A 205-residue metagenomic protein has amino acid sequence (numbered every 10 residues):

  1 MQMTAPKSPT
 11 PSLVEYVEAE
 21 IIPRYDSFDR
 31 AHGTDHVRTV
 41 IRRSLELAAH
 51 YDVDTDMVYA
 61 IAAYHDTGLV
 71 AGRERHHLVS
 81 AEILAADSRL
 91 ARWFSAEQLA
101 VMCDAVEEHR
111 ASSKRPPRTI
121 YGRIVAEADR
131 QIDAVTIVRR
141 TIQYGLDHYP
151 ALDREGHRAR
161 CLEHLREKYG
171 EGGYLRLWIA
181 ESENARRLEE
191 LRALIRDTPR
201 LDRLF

Functional and structural regions predicted by a protein language model:
A5-S12, D26-V53, Y64, S113-F205: Divalent metal-dependent phosphate-bond-processing catalytic cores, especially two-metal-ion Mg2+/Mn2+ enzymes that act
T10, V14-E18, I41, M57 (+3 more regions): An amphipathic alpha-helix signature
E18-S27: Small/polar-rich, solvent-exposed N-terminal microdomains that initiate assembly or binding
V40-S44, R75-L90: An active-site-proximal "capping" alpha-helix that borders the catalytic cofactor pocket
T55-G72, H76, S80, V101-R110: His-Asp-centered metal-binding catalytic motifs of divalent-metal-dependent phosphohydrolases/nucleases
E82-R115: Hydrophobic, well-structured mid-protein blocks that either form specific transmembrane helices
